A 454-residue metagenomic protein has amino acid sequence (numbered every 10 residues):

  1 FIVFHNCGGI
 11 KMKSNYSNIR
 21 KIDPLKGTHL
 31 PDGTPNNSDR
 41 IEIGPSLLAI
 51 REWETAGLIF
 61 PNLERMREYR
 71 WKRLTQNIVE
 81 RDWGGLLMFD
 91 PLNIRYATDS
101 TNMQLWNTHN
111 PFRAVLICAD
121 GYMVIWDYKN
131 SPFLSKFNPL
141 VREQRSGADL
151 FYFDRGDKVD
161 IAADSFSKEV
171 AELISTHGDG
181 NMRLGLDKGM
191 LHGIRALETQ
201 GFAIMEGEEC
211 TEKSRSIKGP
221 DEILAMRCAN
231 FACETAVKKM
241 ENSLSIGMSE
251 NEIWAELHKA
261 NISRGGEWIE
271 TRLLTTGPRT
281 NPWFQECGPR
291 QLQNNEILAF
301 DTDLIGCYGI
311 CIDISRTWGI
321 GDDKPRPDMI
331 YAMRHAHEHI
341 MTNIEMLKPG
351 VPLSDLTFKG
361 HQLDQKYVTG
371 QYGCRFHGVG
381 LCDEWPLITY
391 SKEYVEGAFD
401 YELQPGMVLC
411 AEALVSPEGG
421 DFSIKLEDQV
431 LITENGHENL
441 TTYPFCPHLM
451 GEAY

Functional and structural regions predicted by a protein language model:
F4-Y454: Active-site neighborhoods and metal-handling regions in enzymes and metal-associated proteins
